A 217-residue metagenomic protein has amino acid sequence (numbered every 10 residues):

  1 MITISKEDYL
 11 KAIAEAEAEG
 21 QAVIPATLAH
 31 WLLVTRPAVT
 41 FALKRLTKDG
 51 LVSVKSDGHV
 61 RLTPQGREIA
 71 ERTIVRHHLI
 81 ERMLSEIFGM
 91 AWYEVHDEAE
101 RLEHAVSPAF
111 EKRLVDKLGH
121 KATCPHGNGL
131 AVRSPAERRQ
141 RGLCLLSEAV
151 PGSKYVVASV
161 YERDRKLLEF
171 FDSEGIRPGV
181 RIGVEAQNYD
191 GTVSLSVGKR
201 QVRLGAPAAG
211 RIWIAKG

Functional and structural regions predicted by a protein language model:
I4-Q21, V150-P151, V157: Short amphipathic alpha-helical interface segments
E19-A29: Short acidic, hydrophobic short linear motifs in intrinsically disordered regions
P37, Y93: Key DNA-contact positions within bacterial/archaeal DNA-binding proteins
L43-K44: Short, hydrophobic-biased segments on the C-terminal half of alpha helices that form "recognition helices"
T47-K55: A short, conserved structural fragment
G58-H77: Basic, amphipathic "hinge/linker" alpha-helix immediately C-terminal to the N-terminal HTH DNA-binding motif
E103-G210: Mid-protein regulatory/catalytic core that forms ligand/cofactor-binding pockets and protein-protein interaction
